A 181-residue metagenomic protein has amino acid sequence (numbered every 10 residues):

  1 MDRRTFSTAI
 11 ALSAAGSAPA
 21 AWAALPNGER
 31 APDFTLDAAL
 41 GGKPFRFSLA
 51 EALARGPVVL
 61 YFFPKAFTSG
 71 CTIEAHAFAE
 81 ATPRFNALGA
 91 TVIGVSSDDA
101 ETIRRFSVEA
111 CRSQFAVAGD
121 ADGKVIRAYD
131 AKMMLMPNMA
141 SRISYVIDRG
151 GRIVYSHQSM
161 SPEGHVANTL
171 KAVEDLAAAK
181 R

Functional and structural regions predicted by a protein language model:
M1-S13: N-terminal secretory signal peptides and thylakoid transit peptides that target proteins across membranes
A24-G41: Short N-terminal segments immediately surrounding and downstream of signal-peptide cleavage
P32, P57, S141-I143: Short loop/turn microsegments at loop-to-beta-strand junctions
L36-P57: A short beta-strand-turn-helix
Y61-F67: Aromatic-flanked redox-active Cys/Sec active sites in thiol-based oxidoreductases, especially the WC-centered
T72-R112, G123-V125: Structural microenvironment flanking redox-active thiols in thiol-disulfide oxidoreductases
S141-R181: Thiol-/selenol-based redox modules, centered on thioredoxin-like and closely related oxidoreductase domains
